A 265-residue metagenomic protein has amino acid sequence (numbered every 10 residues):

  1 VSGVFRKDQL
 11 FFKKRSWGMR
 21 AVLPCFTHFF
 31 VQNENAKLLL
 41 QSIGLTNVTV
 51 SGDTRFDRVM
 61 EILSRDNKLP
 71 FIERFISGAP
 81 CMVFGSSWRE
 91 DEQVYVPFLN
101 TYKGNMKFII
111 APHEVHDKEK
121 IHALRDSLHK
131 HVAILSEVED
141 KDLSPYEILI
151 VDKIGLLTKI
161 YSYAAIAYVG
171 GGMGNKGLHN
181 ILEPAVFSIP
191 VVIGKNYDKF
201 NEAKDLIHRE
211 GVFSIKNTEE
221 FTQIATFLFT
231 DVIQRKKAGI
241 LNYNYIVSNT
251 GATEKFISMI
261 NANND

Functional and structural regions predicted by a protein language model:
V1, N47-D53, N105-A111, V132 (+3 more regions): Short hydrophobic/aromatic-enriched beta-strand-loop microsegments
V1-R65, V83, S87-R89, Y102 (+1 more regions): Active-site and donor-binding regions of nucleotide-sugar-utilizing enzymes
P24-H28, P80-C81, K107-F108, E147-I148 (+2 more regions): Short active-site oxyanion
F26, S42-I43, L157, S162-N244 (+1 more regions): Catalytic binding pocket for nucleotide-activated donors in carbohydrate/polymer assembly enzymes
V31-N33, A238, A252: Replace "coordinates the UDP/GDP/TDP-sugar" with "coordinates nucleotide-activated sugar donors
M60, S64-V138: Conserved catalytic-core segment of nucleotide-activated headgroup transferases in glycan assembly
E137-T158: Conserved active-site histidine-acidic residue motif and adjacent donor-binding/catalytic loop of glycosyltransferases
N249-D265: C-terminal alpha-helical cap of glycosyltransferases
